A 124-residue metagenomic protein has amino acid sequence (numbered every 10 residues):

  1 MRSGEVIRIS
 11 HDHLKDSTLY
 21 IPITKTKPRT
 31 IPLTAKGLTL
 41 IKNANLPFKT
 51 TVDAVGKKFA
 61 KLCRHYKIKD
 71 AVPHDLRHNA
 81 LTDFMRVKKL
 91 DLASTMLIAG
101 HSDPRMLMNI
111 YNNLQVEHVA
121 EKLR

Functional and structural regions predicted by a protein language model:
M1-L40: Conserved tyrosine-mediated DNA breakage-rejoining catalytic core shared by Y-recombinases
E5, D75-S102, N109-I110, E117-V119: C-terminal catalytic core of tyrosine-transesterase DNA break-rejoin enzymes
I9, K58, L62, I98 (+1 more regions): Residues in the recognition helix of alpha-helical DNA-binding motifs
K15, L46, R64, I68 (+3 more regions): Residue-level marker of structural boundaries
I23-K27, K36, A99-R124: Catalytic-site neighborhood detector that most strongly recognizes the C-terminal catalytic loop/helix of tyrosine
P32-K69, A80: Active-site/catalytic core of tyrosine-dependent DNA strand-transfer enzymes
T51, P73-H74, N112: Residue-level marker of regulatory loop/turn positions in helix-turn-helix DNA-binding domains and in histidine
